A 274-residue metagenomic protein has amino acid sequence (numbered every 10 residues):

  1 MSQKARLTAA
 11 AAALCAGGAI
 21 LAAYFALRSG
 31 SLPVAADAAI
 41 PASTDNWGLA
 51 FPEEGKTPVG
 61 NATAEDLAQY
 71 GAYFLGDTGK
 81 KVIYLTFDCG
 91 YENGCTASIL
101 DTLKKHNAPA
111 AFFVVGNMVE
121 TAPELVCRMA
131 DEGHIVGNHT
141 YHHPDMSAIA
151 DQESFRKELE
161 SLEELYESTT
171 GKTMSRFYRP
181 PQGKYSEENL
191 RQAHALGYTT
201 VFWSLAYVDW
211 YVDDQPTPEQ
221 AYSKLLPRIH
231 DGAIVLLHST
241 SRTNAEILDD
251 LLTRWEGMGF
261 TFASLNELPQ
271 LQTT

Functional and structural regions predicted by a protein language model:
M1-I83, D101-A110, D231-T274: Terminal accessory/targeting
W47-A150, S154, E158-E167, M174-S175 (+1 more regions): Active-site beta->alpha N-cap acidic-glycine motif
A62, C95, P144-T170, K184-D231 (+2 more regions): Alpha-helical scaffold elements lining the catalytic groove of polysaccharide deacetylases
Y84, N138-T140, F202-V208, G232-H238: Short beta-strands and strand-loop turn motifs
D88, L103, V136-H139, Y178-P181 (+3 more regions): Divalent metal-coordination and catalytic microenvironments
V115, R179-K184: Short, solvent-exposed turn/loop segments enriched in Gly/Ser/Thr/Pro and often Arg
G133, G197, G259: Conserved functional loop/turn residues at catalytic and ligand-binding sites
